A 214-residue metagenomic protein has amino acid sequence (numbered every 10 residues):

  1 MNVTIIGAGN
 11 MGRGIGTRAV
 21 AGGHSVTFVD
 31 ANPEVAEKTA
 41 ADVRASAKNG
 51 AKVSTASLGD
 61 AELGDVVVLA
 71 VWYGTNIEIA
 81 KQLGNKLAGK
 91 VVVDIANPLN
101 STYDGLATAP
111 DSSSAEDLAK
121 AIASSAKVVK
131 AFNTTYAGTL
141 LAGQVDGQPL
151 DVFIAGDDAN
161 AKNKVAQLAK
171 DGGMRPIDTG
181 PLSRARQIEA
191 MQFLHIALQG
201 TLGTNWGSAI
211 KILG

Functional and structural regions predicted by a protein language model:
M1-A45: NAD(P)+-binding Rossmann beta1-loop-alpha1 motif at the extreme N-terminus of oxidoreductases
G12-G14, A36, N76-I79, K162: Short glycine/serine/threonine-rich phosphate/pyrophosphate-binding segments that cradle anionic phosphate groups
G14, R18, A121, L168: Rossmann-fold NAD(P)-dependent oxidoreductase module
F28, V68-L69, I154: Conserved SAM-binding loop
S46-V91, I95-T102: Rossmann-like NAD(P)-binding element
W72-T75, T134-Y136, D158-A159: Short beta->alpha connector loops
A96-Q144: Rossmann-fold NAD(P)-binding glycine/threonine-rich loop
L150-G214: Active-site-lining helix/loop region of Rossmann-like oxidoreductase modules
